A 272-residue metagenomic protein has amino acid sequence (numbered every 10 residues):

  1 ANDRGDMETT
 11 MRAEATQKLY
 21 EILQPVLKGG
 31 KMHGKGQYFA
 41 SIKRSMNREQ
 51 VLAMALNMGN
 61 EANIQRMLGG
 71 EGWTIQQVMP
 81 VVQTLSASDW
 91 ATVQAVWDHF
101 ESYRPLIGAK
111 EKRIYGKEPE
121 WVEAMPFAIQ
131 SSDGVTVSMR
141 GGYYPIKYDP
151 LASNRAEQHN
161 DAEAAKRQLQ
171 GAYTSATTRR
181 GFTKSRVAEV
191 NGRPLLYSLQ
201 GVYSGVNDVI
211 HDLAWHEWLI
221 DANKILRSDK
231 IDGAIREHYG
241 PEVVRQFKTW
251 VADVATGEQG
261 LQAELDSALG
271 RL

Functional and structural regions predicted by a protein language model:
A1-L272: Structural preference for well-ordered, secondary-structure-rich domains
